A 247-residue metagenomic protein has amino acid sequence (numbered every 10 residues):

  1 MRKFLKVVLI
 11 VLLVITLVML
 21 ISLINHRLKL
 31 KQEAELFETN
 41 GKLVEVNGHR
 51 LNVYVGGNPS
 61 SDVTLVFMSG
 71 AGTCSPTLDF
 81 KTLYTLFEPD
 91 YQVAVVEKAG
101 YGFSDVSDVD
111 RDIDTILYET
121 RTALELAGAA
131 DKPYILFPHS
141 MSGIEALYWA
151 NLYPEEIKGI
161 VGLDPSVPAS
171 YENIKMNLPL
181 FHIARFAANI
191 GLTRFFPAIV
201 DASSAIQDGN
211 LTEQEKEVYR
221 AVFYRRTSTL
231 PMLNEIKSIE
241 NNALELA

Functional and structural regions predicted by a protein language model:
R2-L65, P89-Y91, E125: Alpha/beta-hydrolase fold catalytic core
N52-F103: Conserved HGGG/HGGXW glycine-rich cap/lid loop of the alpha/beta-hydrolase fold
T77-D79, S104-D110, E172: Conserved catalytic-core motifs of eukaryotic protein kinase domains, centered on the activation segment
V95-F137: Active-site loop/oxyanion-hole signature of alpha/beta-hydrolase fold enzymes
D131-K175: Conserved hydrolase catalytic core segment
I157-A247: Flexible "cap/lid" subdomain of the alpha/beta-hydrolase fold that forms the substrate-access gate
